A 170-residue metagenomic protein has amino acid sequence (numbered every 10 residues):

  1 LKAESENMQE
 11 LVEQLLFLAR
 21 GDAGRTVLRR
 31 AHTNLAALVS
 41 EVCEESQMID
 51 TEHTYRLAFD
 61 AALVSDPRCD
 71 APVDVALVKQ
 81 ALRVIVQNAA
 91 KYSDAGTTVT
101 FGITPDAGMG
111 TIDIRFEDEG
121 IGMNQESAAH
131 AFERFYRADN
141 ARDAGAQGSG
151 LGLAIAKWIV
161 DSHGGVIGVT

Functional and structural regions predicted by a protein language model:
A3-M8: Short alpha-helical segment of the dimerization/phosphotransfer core of two-component systems
A23-L28, D66-V73: Conserved micro-motifs of the catalytic ATP-binding
R29-E44: A conserved beta-strand-to-alpha-helix junction within the catalytic ATP-binding
A89-A90: Short helix-loop "hinge" at the ATP-lid/N-box region of the Bergerat-fold HATPase_c
G96-G110: Short beta-strand/loop element within the Bergerat-fold HATPase_c
M123-F135: Short conserved segment of the HATPase_c
